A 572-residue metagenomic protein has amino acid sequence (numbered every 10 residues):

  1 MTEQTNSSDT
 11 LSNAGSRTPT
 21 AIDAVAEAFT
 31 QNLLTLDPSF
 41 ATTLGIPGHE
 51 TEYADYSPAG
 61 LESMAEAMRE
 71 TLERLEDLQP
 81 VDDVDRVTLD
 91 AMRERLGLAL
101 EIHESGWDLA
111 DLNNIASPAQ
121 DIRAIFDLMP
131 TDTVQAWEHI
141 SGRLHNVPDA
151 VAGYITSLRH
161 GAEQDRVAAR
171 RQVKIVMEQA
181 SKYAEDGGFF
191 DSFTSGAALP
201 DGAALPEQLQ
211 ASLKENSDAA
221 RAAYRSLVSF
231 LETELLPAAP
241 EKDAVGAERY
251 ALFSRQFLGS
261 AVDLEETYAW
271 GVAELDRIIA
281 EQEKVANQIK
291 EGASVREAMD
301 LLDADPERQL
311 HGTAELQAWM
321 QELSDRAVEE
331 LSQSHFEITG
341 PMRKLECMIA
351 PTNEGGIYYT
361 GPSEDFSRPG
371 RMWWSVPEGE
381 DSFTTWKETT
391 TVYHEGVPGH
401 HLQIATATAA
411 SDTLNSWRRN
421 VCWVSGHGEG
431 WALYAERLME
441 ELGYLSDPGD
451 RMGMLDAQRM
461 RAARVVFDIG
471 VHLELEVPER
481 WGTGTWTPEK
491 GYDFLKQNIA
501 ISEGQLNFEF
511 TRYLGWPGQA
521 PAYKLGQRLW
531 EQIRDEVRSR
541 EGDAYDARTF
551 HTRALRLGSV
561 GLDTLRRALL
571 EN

Functional and structural regions predicted by a protein language model:
M1-N572: N-terminal maturation segment of proteins
